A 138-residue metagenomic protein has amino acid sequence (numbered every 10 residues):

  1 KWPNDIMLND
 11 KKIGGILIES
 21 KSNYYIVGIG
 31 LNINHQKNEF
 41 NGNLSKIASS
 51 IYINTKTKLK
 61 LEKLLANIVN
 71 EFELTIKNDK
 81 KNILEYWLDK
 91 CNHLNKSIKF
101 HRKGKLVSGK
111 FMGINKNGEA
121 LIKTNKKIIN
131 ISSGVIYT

Functional and structural regions predicted by a protein language model:
K1: Gly/Ser-rich oxyanion-binding loop with an adjacent helix/lid that shapes the negatively charged ligand pocket
L8-T138: Long, positively charged amphipathic alpha-helical accessory segments at protein N-termini or as interdomain linkers
